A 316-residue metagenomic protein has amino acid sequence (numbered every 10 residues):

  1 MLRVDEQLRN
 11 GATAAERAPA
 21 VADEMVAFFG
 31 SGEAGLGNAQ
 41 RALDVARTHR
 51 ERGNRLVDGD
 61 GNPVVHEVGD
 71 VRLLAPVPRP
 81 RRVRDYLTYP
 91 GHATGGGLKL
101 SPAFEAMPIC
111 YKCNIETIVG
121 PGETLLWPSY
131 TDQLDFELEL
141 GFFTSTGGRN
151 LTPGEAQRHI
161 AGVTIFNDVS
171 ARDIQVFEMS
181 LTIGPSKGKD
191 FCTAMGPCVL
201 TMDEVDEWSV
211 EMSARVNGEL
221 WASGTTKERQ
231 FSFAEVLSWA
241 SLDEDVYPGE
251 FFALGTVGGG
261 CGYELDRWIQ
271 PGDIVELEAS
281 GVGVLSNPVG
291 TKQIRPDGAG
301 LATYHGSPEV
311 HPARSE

Functional and structural regions predicted by a protein language model:
R3-V216, L220, P308-E316: Active-site microenvironments in enzyme catalytic cores
L140, F252-A253, V275: Generic structural signal for buried aliphatic residues
G147-R149, V257-C261, S280-L285: Short, charged beta-turn/beta-strand-edge "cap" motif at the junction between a beta-strand and an adjacent loop
F177, P197, L220-Y247: Glycine-rich active-site loops that engage anionic ligands at enzyme catalytic sites
S232-Q270: A conserved acidic, glycine/proline-rich C-terminal tail/linker
G283-E316: Glycine- and charge-enriched low-complexity intrinsically disordered segments
